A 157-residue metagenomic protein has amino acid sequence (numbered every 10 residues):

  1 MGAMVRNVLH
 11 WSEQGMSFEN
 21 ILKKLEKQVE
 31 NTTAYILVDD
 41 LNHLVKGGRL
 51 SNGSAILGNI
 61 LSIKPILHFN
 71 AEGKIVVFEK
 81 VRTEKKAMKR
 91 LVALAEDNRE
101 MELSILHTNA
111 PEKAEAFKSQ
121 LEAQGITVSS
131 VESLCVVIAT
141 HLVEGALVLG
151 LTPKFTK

Functional and structural regions predicted by a protein language model:
M1-K157: Mixed-charge interfacial surface used for oligomerization/domain docking and macromolecular partner engagement
